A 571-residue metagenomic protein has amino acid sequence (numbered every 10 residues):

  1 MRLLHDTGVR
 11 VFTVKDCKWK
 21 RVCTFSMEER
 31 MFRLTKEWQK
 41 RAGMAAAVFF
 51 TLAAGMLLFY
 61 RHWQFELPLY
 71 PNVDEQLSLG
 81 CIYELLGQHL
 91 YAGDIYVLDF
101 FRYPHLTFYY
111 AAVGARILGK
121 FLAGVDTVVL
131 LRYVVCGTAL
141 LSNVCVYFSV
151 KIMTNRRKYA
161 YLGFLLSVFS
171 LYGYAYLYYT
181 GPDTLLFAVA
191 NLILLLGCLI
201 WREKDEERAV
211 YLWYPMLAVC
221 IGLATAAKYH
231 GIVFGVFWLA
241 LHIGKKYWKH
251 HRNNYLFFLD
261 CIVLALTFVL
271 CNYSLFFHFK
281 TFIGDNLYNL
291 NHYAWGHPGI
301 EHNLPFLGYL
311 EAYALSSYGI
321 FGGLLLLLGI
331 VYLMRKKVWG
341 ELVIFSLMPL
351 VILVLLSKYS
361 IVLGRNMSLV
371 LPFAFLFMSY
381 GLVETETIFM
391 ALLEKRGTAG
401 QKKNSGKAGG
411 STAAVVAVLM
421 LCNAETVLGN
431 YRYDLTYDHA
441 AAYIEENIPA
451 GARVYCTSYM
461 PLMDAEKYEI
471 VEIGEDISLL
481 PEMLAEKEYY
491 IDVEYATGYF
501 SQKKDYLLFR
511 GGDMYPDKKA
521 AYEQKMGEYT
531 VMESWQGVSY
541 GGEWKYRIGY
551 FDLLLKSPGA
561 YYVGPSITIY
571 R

Functional and structural regions predicted by a protein language model:
E29, C145-V150, L315-W339, S346 (+3 more regions): Hydrophobic, aromatic-rich transmembrane alpha-helices and their immediate juxtamembrane boundary segments
A47-A54, Y161-S167, M216-I221, L239 (+5 more regions): Transmembrane alpha-helix segments characteristic of polytopic inner-membrane glycan-assembly/cell-envelope
L58-Q64, E75-R102, L106-Y109, V113-F121: Extracytosolic helix-loop segments that constitute the early lumenal/periplasmic catalytic or substrate-binding loops
H62, T107, F276, L290 (+1 more regions): Catalytic lumenal/periplasmic loop and adjoining terminal transmembrane helix of membrane glycan-assembly enzymes
N72, A175-L186, L363: Short acidic/glycine- and proline-prone juxtamembrane loop motifs at membrane-interface regions of multi-pass membrane
V129-T154, L192, L196, L328-V331: Transmembrane-helix motifs of polytopic, lipid-linked glycan transferases
I152-R157, I193-Y214, A224, L333-K336: Membrane-interface transmembrane helices that cradle and orient dolichyl/undecaprenyl
L223, G235, L239-K336, L350-V351 (+4 more regions): Transmembrane-lumen/periplasm boundary regions of multi-pass, lipid-linked membrane glycan transferases
